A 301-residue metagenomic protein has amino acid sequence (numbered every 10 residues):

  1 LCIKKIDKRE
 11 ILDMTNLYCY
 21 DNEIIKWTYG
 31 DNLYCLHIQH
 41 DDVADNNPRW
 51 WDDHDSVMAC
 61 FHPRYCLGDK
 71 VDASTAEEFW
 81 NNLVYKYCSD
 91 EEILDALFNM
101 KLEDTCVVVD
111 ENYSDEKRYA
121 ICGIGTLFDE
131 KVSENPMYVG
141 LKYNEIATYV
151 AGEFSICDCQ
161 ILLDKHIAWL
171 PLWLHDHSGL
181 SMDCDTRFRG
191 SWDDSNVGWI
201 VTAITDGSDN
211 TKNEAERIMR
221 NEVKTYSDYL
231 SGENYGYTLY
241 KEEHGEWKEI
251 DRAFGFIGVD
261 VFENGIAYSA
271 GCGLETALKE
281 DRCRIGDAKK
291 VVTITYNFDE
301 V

Functional and structural regions predicted by a protein language model:
I3-V301: Acidic interaction surfaces
